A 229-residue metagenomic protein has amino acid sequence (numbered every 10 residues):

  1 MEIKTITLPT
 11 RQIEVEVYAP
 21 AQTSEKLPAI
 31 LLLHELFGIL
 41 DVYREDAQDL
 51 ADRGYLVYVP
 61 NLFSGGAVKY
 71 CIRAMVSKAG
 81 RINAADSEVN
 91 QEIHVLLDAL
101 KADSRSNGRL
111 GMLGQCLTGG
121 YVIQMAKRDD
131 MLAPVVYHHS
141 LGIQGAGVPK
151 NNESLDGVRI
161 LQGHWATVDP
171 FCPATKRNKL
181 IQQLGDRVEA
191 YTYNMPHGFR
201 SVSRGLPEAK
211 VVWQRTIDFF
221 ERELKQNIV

Functional and structural regions predicted by a protein language model:
I3-R105, K150-N151: Serine-hydrolase catalytic machinery in alpha/beta-hydrolase-like enzymes
D46, V148-P149, P173-Q182: Short alpha-helix in the alpha/beta-hydrolase fold that links the catalytic acid
S104-Q115: Alpha/beta-hydrolase fold nucleophile elbow
G114-T118, V122: Gly/Ala-rich beta-loop-alpha elbow adjacent to hydrolase catalytic centers
D130-L141: A conserved short beta-strand
G157-V158, Q162-W165: Short beta-strand/loop motif that positions the catalytic acidic residue of the alpha/beta-hydrolase fold
T167-C172: Acidic catalytic loop of the alpha/beta-hydrolase fold
G185-V229: C-terminal catalytic histidine-bearing segment of alpha/beta-hydrolase fold enzymes
